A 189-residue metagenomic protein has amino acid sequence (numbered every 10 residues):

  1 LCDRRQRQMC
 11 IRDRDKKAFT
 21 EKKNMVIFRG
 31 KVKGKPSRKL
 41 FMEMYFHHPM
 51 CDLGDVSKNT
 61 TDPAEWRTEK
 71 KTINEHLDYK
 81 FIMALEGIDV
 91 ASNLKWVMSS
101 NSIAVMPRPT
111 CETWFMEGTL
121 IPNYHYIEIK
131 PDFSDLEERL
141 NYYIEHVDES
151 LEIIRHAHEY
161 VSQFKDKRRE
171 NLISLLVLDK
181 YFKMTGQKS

Functional and structural regions predicted by a protein language model:
L1-I11: Single conserved hydrophobic/aromatic residue that forms the stacking wall/gate of nucleotide- or nucleobase-binding
R12-R14, T68-K70, A91-S92, T113: Eukaryotic intrinsically disordered and solvent-exposed regulatory patches
K16, R38-E43, T72, L94-K95 (+1 more regions): Short amphipathic alpha-helical segments and helix-helix/interface helices
E21, P36-N74: Catalytic donor nucleotide-activated moiety binding site of glycosyltransferases and closely related
E21-G30: Conserved donor-binding/catalytic core segment of Leloir-type glycosyltransferases
R29-K31, V56, E86, D132: Structured loops at beta-to-helix junctions and adjacent beta-edge loops in soluble globular domains
K31, H47, K71, K80 (+1 more regions): Catalytic cores of extracellular degradative/oxidative enzymes
N74-S189: Catalytic binding pocket for nucleotide-activated donors in carbohydrate/polymer assembly enzymes
